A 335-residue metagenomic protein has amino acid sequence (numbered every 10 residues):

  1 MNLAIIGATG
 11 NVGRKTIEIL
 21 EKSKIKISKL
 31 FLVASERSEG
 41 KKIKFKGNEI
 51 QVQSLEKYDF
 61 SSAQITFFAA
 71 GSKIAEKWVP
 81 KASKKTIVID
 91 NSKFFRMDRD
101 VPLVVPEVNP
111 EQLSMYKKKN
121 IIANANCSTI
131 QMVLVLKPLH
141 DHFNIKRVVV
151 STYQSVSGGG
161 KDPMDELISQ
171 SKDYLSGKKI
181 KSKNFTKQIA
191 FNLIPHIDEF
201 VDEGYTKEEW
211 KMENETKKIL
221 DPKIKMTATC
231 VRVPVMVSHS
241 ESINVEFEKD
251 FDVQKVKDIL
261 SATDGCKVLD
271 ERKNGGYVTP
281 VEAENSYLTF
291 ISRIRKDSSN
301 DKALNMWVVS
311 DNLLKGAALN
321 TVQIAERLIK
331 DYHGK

Functional and structural regions predicted by a protein language model:
M1-I189, K225, T289-F290, I294-N300 (+3 more regions): N-terminal Rossmann-like NAD(P) cofactor-binding subdomain of oxidoreductases, focused on the glycine-rich
T66, V156-K335: Charged docking surfaces used in two-component/phosphorelay signaling
